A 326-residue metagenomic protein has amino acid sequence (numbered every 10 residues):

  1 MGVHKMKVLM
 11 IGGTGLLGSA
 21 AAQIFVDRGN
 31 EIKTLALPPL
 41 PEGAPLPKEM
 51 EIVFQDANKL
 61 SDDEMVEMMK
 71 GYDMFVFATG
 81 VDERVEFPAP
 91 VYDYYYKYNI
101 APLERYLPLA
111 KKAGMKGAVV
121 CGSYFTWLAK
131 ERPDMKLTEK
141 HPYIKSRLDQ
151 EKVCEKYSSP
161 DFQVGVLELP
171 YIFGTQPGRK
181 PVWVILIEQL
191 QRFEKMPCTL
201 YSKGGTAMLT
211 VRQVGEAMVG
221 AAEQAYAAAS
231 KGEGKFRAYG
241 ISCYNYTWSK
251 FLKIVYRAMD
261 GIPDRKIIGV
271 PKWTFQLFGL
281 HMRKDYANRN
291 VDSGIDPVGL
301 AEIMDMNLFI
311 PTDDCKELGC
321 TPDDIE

Functional and structural regions predicted by a protein language model:
V8-R28: N-terminal Rossmann NAD(P)H-binding glycine-rich loop of SDR-like oxidoreductase domains
E51, Q55-A101: NAD(P)H-binding glycine-rich loop region in Rossmannoid oxidoreductase-like domains and their noncatalytic homologs
A101-S146, G165: Conserved Rossmann-fold NAD(P)-dependent oxidoreductase catalytic core, especially the SDR/UDP-sugar
V153-G178: Conserved beta-loop-beta element that borders a ligand/cofactor-binding pocket
G174-I187, A221-A238, I262-P263: Glycine/proline-rich active-site loop of Rossmann-fold NAD(P)-dependent oxidoreductases
E188-L209: A conserved pocket-lining segment of Rossmann-fold NAD(P)-dependent short-chain dehydrogenase/reductase
L200-G204, G234-Y246, Y256: Glycine-rich Rossmann NAD(P)(H)-binding loop
K231, W248, L252-M306: Terminal hydrophobic/aromatic helix or amphipathic segment near a protein terminus
